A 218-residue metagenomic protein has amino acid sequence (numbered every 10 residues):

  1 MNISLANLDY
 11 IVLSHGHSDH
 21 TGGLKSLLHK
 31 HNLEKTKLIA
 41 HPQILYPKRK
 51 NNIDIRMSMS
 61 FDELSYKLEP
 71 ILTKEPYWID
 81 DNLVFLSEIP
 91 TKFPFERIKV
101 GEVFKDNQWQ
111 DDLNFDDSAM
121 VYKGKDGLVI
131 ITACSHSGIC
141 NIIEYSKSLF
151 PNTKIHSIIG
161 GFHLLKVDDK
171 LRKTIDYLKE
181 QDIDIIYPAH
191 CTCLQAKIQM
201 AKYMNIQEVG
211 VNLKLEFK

Functional and structural regions predicted by a protein language model:
M1-Y46, F150-S157: Active-site metal-binding motif and surrounding structural segment of the metallo-beta-lactamase
V12, V84, L128-I130: Conserved beta-strand elements of the Class I
G16, P42-I44, L83, I89-P90 (+3 more regions): Active-site metal-binding loops of divalent metal-dependent hydrolases
S18-D19, I44-P47, L165, C193-Q195 (+1 more regions): Short gly/pro/ser/thr-enriched loop/turn and capping motifs at secondary-structure boundaries
G22-L33, K50, I55-S58, D168-T174 (+1 more regions): Metal-dependent catalytic neighborhoods of phosphoester/phosphodiester hydrolases
Q43-S118, V209-K218: Metallo-beta-lactamase
L113-A119, K123-I130, C134-G210: Cap/insert and terminal regions of metallo-dependent hydrolase folds
